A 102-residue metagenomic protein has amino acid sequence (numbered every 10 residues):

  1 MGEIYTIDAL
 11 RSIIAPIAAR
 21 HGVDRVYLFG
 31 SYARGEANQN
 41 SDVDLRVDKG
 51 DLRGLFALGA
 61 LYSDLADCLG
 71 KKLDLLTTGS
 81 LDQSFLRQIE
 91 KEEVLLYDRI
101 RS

Functional and structural regions predicted by a protein language model:
M1-Y27, R34-Q39, G50-S102: Catalytic core of pol beta-like nucleotidyltransferases
G30, D44: Conserved G/P- and acidic residue-centered "switch" motifs that form tight phosphate/ATP-binding loops in soluble
R46-D48: Short hydrophobic/aromatic beta-strand micro-patches that form the beta-sheet surface supporting nucleotide- or nucleic
